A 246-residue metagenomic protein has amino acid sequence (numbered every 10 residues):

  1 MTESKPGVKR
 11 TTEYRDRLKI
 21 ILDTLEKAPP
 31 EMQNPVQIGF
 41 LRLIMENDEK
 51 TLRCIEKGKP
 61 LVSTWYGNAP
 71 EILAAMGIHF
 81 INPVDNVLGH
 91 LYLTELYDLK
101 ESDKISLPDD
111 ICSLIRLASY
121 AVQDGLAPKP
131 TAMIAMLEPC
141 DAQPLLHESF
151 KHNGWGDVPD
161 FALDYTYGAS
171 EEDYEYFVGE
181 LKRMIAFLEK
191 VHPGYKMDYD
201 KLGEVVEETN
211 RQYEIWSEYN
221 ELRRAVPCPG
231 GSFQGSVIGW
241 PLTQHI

Functional and structural regions predicted by a protein language model:
T2-P60, K182, A186-I246: A charged, amphipathic alpha-helical module
S4, T24-P29, L73, E101-I105 (+2 more regions): Short, mixed-charge, low-aromatic patches
F40-L43, A118-Y120, D157: Short hydrophobic/aromatic-rich motifs at helix boundaries and adjacent loops
T51-I55, K59-T131, L146: An N-terminal, globular interaction/scaffold subdomain
A69, P108, C112, S170-E171 (+3 more regions): Alpha-helix initiation/capping motif
V84-V87, S102-K104, W155-V158, K182-I185 (+1 more regions): Short, surface-exposed linear patches
V122-D200, E204-E218: Internal, well-ordered alpha/beta segment that forms a basic, Gly-enriched binding/recognition surface
